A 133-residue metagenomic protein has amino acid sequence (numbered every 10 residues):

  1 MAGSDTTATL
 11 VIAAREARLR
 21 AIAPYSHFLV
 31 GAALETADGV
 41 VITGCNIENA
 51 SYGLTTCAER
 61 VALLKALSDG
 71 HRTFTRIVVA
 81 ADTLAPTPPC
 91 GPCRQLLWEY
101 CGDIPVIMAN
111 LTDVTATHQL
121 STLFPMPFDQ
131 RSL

Functional and structural regions predicted by a protein language model:
A2-A23, D69-L133: C-terminal binding/interaction regions
A14-A17, A58, A62: Stable alpha-helical structural segments in soluble proteins, enriched in small hydrophobic residues
S26: Active-site segments that bind and position negatively charged phosphate/pyrophosphate groups
L29-T36: Short beta-strand scaffold segments in enzyme catalytic cores
L34, I47, T56, T73 (+1 more regions): Short, flexible micro-motifs
C45-V61: Compact, glycine-rich, soluble single-domain proteins
V61, K65-D69: Feature captures the catalytic cores and cofactor-binding loops of soluble hydro-lyases/lyases that act on carboxylate
